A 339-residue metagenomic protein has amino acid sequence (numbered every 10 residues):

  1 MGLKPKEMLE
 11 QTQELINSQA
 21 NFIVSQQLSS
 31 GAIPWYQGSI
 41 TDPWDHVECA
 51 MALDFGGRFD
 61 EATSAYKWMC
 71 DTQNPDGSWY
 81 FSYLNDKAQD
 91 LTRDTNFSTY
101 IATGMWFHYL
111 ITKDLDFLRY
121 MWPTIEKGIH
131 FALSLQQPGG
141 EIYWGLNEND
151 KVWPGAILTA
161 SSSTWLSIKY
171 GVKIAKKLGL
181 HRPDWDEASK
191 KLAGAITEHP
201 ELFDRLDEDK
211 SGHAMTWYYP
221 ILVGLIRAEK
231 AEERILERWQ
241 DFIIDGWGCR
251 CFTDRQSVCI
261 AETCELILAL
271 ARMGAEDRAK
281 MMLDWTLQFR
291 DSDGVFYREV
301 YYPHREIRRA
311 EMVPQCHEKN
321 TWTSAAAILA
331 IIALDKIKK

Functional and structural regions predicted by a protein language model:
M1-L9, V47-E61, Y100-F117, S162-L180 (+3 more regions): Well-ordered alpha-helical scaffold segments within catalytic/enzyme domains
M1-W44, F55-W79, E126, A132-G139 (+6 more regions): Low-complexity, Ser/Thr/Pro/Gly-enriched N-terminal "stalk/linker" regions
Q11, S18, D42, Y120-Y170 (+1 more regions): Extended ligand-binding clefts on enzyme/binding-domain cores
I23-Q26, G56, M69, D76 (+11 more regions): Alpha-helical solenoid scaffolds that mediate protein-protein interactions, centered on TPR/SEL1-like repeats but also
G38, F81-A88, W144-V152, R250-C251 (+1 more regions): Short linear capping/connector segments at secondary-structure termini
G38, I226-L236, F252-E262, L268-K339: CBM-like carbohydrate-recognition segments
G57-T112, D116-E126, L133, W285-E318: Helix-terminus loop motifs that line ligand-binding clefts
